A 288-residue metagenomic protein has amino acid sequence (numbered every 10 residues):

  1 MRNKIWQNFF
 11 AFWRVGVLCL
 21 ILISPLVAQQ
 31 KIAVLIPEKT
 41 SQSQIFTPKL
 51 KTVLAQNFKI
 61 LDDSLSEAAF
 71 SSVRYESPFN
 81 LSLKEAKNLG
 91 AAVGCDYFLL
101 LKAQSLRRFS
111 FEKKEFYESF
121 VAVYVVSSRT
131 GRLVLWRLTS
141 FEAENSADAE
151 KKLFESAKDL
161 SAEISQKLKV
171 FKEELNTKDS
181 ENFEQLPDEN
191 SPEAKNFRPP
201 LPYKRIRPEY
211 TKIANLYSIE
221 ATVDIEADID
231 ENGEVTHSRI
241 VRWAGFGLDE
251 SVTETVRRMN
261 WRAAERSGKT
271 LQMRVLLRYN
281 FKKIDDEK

Functional and structural regions predicted by a protein language model:
R2-G16: Bacterial N-terminal signal peptides that target proteins for export
W13-P25: Bacterial N-terminal signal peptides
Q29, I45, A55, K84 (+5 more regions): Extracytoplasmic
Q30-K39, K51-N80, E189: Short beta-strand->alpha-helix linker/helix-N-cap micro-motif that forms a surface specificity/interaction loop
K31, V134-W136, N145-K158, A162-K288: Charge-biased low-complexity segments
S43, T47, K51, L83-K87 (+4 more regions): Extracytoplasmic/secreted envelope proteins and their assembly/folding machinery, especially bacterial periplasmic
L61-S110: Short, solvent-exposed, polar/charged sequence segments at loop or secondary-structure edges
L100-E144: Amphipathic beta-strand/beta-sheet edge segments enriched in Tyr/Trp
